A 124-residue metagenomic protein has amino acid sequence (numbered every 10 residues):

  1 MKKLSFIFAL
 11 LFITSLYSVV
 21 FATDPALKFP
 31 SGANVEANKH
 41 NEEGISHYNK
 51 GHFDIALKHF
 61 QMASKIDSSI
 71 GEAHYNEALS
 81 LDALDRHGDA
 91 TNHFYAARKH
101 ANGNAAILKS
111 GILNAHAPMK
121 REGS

Functional and structural regions predicted by a protein language model:
E36, I70, N104-A105: Residue-level recognition of tetratricopeptide repeat
E42, N76, S110-G111: Canonical tetratricopeptide repeat
N49-K50, A83-L84, A117-R121: Register position in tetratricopeptide repeats
Q61-K65, K99: Conserved structural position within tetratricopeptide repeats
A73, I107-L108: TPR alpha-solenoid repeat register
